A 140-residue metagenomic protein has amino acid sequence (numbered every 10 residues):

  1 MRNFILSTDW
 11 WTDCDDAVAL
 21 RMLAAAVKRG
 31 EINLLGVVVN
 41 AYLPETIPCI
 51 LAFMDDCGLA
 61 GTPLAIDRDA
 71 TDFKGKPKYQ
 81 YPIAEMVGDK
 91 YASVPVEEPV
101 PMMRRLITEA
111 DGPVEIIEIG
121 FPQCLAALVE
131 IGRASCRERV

Functional and structural regions predicted by a protein language model:
M1-R139: N-terminal acidic, glycine/proline-rich low-complexity segments
